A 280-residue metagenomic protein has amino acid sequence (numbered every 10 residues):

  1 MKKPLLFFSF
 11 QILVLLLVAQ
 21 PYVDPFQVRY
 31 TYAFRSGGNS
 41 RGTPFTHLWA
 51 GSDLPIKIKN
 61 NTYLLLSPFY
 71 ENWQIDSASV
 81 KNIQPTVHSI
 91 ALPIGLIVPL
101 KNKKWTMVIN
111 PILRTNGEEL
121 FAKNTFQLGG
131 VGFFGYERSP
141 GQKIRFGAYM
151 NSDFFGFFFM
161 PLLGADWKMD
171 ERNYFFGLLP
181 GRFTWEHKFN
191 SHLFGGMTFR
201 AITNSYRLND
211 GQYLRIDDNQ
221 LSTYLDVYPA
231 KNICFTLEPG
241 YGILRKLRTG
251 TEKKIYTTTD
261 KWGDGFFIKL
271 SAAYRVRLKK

Functional and structural regions predicted by a protein language model:
Q20-A78, R277: Short glycine/proline- and aromatic-enriched beta-strand/turn motifs that initiate or cap beta-hairpins
F26-Y32, L66-N72, I109-L113, F146-M150 (+4 more regions): Transmembrane beta-barrel strands of outer-membrane/channel proteins
A33-G37, E71-V80, P99, I112-L120 (+6 more regions): Sequence/structural signature of outer-membrane beta-barrel proteins
P44-A50, Q84-I90, A122-L128, F157-P161 (+4 more regions): Residues that define the transmembrane beta-barrel architecture of outer-membrane proteins
L54-I58, L96-L100, Y136, W167 (+4 more regions): Residue-level signature of outer-membrane beta-barrel architecture
K59-L65, N102-M107, G141-F146, R172-F175 (+3 more regions): Repeated loop/turn-to-beta-strand initiation elements of outer-membrane beta-barrel proteins
L162-K168, L225, W262-K280: Outer-membrane beta-barrel "beta-signal"
F175, H192-T257: Outer membrane beta-barrel transmembrane domains
